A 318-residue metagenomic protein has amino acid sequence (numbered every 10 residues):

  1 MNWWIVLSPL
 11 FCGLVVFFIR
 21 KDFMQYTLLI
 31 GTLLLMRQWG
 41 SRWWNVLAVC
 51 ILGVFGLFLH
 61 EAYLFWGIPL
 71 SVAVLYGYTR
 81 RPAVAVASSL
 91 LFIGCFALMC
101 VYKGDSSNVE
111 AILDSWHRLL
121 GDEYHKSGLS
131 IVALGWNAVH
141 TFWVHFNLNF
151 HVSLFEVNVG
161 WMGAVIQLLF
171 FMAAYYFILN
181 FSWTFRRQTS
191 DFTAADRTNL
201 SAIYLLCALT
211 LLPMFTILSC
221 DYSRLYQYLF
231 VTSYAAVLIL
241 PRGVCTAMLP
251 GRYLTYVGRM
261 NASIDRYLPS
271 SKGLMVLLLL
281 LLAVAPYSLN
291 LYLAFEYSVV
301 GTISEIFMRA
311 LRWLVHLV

Functional and structural regions predicted by a protein language model:
N2-T27, F58: Aromatic- and kink-enriched transmembrane "portal" helix at the membrane-lumen/periplasm boundary that abuts
Q25-G53, P69-S71: Specific aromatic-rich, kink-prone transmembrane helix
T32, T184-N199, C245-G273: Membrane-interfacial, low-structure loops and terminal tails that flank and connect transmembrane helices in multi-pass
V46-E61, W66-V72, G94, S263: Membrane-interface alpha helices of multi-pass inner-membrane proteins
F65, C220-R242: Hydrophobic/aromatic-rich transmembrane helices and adjacent perimembrane loops
G67-F92: Perimembrane helix-loop-helix junctions
V84-I178: Membrane-lumen/periplasm interface segments of specific transmembrane helices in polyprenyl phosphate-linked
F192-F215: Transmembrane alpha-helix segments characteristic of polytopic inner-membrane glycan-assembly/cell-envelope
